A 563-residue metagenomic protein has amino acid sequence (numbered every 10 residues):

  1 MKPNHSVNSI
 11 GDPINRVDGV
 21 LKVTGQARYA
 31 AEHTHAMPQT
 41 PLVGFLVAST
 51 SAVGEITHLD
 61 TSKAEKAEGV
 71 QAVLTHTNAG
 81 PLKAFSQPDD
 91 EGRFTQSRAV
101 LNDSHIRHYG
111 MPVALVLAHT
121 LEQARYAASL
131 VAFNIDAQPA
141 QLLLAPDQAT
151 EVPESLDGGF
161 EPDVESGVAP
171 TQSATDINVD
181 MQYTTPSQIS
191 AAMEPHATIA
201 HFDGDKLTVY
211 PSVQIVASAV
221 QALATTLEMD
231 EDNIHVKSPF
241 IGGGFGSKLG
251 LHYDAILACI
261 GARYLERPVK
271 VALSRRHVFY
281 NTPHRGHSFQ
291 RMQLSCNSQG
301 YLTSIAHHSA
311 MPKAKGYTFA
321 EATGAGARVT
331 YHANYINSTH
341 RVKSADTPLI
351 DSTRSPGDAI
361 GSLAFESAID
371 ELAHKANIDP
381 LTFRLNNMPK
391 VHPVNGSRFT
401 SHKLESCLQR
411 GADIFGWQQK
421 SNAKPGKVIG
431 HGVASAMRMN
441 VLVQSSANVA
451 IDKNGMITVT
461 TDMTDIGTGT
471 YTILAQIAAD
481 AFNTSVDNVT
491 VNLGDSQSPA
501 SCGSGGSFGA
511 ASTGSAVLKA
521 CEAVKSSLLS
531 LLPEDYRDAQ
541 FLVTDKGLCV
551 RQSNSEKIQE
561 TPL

Functional and structural regions predicted by a protein language model:
M1-D157, M181, D254, G326 (+1 more regions): Flexible, low-hydrophobicity surface segments
D12, V17-G25, D89-G92, F160-T198 (+4 more regions): Glycine-rich loop/linker segments at domain edges
V17-L21, G44, S129-L142, Q221 (+3 more regions): Extended active-site and interfacial segments that coordinate phosphate-rich ligands in large catalytic machineries
L74-M111, S218, V236-L257, R276-R291 (+6 more regions): Short, surface-exposed loop/turn segments at secondary-structure boundaries that line and modulate
A114-A118, A124-A128, T226, I256-P268 (+6 more regions): Stable alpha-helical structural segments in soluble proteins, enriched in small hydrophobic residues
Q148-L227, N387-M456, F541: Helix-loop-helix junctions that connect adjacent transmembrane helices in secondary transporters/permeases, recognized
V269-Q290, A434-M437, Q444: Structured beta-strand/loop patches that form or line metal/cofactor-binding pockets in enzymes
